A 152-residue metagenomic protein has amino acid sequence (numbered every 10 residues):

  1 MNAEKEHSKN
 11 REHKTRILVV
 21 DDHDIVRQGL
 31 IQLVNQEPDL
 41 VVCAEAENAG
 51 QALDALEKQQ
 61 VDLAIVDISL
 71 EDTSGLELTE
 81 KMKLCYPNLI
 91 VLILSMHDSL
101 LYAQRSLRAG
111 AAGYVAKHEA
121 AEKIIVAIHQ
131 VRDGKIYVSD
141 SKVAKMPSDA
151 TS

Functional and structural regions predicted by a protein language model:
K14-V26, L30-V34: Conserved acidic segment of CheY-like receiver
D21, D67, S95: Active-site residues of response regulator receiver
V26, E71, S95: The feature encodes the CheY-like receiver
E45-L63: Acidic, metal-coordinating helix/loop segments flanking the phosphotransfer/catalytic sites of two-component signaling
N48-Q51, S74-E77, D98: Acidic catalytic/metal-coordinating carboxylates
D54, L76-N88: Short amphipathic alpha-helix used as the core "switch/output" element in two-component signaling
D62, I68-S69: The short loop immediately C-terminal to the conserved phospho-acceptor aspartate in CheY-like receiver
L101-R108, G113-S152: Short, flexible helix-to-coil linker/hinge segments that flank and couple to helix-turn-helix
